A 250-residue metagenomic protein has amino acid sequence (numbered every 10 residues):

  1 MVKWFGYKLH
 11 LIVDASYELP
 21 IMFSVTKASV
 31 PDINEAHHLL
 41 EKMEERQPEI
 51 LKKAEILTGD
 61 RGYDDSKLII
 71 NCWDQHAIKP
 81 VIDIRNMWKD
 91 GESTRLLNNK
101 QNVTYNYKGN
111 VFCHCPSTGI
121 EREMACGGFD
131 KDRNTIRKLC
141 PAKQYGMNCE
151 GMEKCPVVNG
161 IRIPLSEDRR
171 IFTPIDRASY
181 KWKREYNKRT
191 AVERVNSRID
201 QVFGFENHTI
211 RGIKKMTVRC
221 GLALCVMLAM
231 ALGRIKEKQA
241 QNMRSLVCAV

Functional and structural regions predicted by a protein language model:
M1-A77, V81-R85: Polybasic low-complexity intrinsically disordered regions
N34, H38, K89-G91, M243: Extended hydrophobic/aromatic segments used for targeting, binding, or gating
E45, E49-K52, K138, Q241 (+1 more regions): Polar/charged alpha-helical tracts
E49, L96-L97, I235-E237: Short alpha-helical linear motifs
K67, G91-E92, R219-G221: Short, solvent-exposed polar/charged micro-motifs at secondary-structure junctions
Q75-R85, D90-V192, S197-T209: An anionic, glycine-rich sequence signature occurring as long contiguous blocks
Y180-V250: Basic, amphipathic alpha-helical segments enriched in Lys/Arg and hydrophobic/aromatic residues
